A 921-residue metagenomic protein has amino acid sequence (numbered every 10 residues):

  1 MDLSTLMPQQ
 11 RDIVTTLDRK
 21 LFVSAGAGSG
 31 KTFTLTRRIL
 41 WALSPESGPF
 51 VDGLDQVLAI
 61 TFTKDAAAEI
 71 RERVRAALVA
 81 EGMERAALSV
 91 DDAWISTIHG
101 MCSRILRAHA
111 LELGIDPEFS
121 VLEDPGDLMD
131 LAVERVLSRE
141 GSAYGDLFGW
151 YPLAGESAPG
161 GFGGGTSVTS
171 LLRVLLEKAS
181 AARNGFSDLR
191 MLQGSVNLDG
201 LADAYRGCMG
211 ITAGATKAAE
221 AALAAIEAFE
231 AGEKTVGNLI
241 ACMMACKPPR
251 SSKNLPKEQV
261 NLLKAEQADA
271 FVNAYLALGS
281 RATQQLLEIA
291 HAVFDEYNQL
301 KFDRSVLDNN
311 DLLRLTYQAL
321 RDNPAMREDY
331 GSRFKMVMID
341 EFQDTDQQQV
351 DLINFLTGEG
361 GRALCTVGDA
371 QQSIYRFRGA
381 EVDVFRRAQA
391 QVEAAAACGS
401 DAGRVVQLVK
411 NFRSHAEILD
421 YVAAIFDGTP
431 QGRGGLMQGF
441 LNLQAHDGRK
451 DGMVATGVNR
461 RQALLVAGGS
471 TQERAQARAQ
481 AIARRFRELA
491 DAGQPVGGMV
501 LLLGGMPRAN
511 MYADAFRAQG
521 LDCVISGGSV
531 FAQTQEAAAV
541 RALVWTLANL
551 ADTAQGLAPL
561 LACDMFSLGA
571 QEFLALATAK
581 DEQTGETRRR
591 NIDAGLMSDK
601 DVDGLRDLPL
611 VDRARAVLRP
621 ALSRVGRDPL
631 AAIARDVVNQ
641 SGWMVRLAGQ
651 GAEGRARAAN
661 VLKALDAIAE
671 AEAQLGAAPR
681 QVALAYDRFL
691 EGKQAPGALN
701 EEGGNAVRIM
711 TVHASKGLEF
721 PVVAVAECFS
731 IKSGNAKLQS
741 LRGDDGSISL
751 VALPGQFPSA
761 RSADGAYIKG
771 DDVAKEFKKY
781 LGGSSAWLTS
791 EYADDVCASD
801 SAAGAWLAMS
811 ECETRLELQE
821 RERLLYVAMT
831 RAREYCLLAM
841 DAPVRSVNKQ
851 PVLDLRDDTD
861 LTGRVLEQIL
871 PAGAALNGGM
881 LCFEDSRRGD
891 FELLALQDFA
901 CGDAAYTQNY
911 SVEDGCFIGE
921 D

Functional and structural regions predicted by a protein language model:
M1-A76, D127, L131, S138 (+18 more regions): Conserved motor-region signature of P-loop NTPase helicases/translocases
T16-K20, Q56-A66, R71, R75-G237 (+3 more regions): Conserved ATP-dependent motor core of P-loop NTPases, especially the RecA-like helicase ATPase domain
G26, Q56, A158-L307, D401-G403 (+12 more regions): Conserved ATP-driven helicase/translocase motor core recognized via long, highly charged RecA-like/P-loop NTPase domain
L35, S103-R107, K264-A268, L287-H291 (+5 more regions): Active-site-adjacent bridging/hinge elements
A93-R104, P152-S180, E288-H291, T316 (+4 more regions): Core structural elements
I95-C102, M129, A222-A225, L286-K335 (+3 more regions): Conserved helicase/translocase P-loop NTPase motor core
Y512-A513, C523, G528, K778 (+5 more regions): Anion-coordinating catalytic cores for phosphoryl-, nucleotidyl-, and glycosidic chemistry
N735-C812: Conserved catalytic motifs of ABC-family nucleotide-binding domains
